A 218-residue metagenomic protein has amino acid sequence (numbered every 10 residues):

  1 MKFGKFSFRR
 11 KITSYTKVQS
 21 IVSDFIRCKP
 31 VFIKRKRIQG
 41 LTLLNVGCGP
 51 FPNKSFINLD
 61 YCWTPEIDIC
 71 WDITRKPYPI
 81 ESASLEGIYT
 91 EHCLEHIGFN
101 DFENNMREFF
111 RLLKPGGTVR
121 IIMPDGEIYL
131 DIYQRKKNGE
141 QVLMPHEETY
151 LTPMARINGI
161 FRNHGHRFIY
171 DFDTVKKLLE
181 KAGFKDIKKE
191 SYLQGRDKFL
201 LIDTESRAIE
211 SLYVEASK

Functional and structural regions predicted by a protein language model:
M1-G40: Membrane-proximal basic amphipathic "stem/tether" segments
M1-K2, C48-G49, N53, D60 (+3 more regions): Solvent-exposed, charged interface segments at domain starts and junctions
C28, I38-L41, E91, I157 (+2 more regions): Generic, low-specificity signal for short hydrophobic/alpha-helical stretches with a mild N-terminal bias, encompassing
K36-R37, P50, S206: Short, flexible hinge/linker loops that cap or flank conserved catalytic cores
L41-D131, V214-K218: Conserved SAM-binding loop
D101-N104, E108-K114, T118-S217: S-adenosyl-L-methionine-dependent methyltransferase catalytic module, highlighting the catalytic core
